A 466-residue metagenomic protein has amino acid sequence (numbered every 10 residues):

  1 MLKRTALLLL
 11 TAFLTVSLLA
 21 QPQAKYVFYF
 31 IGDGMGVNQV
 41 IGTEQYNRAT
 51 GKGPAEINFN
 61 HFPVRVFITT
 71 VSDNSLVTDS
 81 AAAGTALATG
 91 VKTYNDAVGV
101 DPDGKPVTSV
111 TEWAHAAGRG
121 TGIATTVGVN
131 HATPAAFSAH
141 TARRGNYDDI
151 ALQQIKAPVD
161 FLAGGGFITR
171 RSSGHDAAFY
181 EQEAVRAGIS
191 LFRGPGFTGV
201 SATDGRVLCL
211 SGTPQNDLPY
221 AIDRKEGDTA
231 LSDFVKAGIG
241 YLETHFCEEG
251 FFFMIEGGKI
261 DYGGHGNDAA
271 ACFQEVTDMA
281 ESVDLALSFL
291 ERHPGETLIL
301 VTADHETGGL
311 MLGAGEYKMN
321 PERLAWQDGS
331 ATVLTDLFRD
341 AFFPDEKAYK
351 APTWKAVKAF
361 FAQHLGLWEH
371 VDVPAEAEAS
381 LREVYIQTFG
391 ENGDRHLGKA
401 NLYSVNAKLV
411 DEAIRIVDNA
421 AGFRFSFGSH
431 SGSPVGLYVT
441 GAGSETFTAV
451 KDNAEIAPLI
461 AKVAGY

Functional and structural regions predicted by a protein language model:
M1, L18-P22: Basic/polar N-terminal segments that are highly enriched at the extreme N-terminus, encompassing both cleavable
M1-R4, V283: Positively charged n-region of N-terminal signal peptides that target proteins for export
T5-A6, Q39: Generic extreme N-terminus detector
L8-S17: Bacterial N-terminal signal peptides
L9, G128, G166: Residues that line or immediately flank small-molecule/substrate-binding pockets and catalytic motifs
A24-G42, L87-A88, K92-N95, G99-D101 (+2 more regions): Mobile, glycine-rich extracellular loop/lid and propeptide segments that shape or gate substrate/ligand access
K25-Y26, M35-V40, Q45-T85, H131-Y466: A post-motif C-terminal structural segment
